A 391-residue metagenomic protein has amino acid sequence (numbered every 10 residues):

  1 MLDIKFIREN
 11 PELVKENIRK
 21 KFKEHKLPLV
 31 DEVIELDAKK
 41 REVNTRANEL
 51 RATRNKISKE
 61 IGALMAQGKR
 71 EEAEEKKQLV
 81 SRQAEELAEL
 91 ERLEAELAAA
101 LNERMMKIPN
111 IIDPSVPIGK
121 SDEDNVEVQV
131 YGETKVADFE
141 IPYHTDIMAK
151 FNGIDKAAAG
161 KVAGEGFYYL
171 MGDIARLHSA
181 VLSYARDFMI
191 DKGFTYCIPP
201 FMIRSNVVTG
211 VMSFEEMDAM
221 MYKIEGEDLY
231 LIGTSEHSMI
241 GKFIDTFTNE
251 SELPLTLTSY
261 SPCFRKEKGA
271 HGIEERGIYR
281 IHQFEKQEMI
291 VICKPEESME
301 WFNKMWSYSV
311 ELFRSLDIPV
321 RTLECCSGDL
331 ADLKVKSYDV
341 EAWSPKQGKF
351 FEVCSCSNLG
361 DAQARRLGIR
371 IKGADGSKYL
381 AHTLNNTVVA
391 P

Functional and structural regions predicted by a protein language model:
M1-T134, A149, G153: N-terminal alpha-helical targeting/anchoring segments
L27, V130-P391: TRNA-recognition modules of translation machinery and tRNA-sensing kinases, especially anticodon-binding
